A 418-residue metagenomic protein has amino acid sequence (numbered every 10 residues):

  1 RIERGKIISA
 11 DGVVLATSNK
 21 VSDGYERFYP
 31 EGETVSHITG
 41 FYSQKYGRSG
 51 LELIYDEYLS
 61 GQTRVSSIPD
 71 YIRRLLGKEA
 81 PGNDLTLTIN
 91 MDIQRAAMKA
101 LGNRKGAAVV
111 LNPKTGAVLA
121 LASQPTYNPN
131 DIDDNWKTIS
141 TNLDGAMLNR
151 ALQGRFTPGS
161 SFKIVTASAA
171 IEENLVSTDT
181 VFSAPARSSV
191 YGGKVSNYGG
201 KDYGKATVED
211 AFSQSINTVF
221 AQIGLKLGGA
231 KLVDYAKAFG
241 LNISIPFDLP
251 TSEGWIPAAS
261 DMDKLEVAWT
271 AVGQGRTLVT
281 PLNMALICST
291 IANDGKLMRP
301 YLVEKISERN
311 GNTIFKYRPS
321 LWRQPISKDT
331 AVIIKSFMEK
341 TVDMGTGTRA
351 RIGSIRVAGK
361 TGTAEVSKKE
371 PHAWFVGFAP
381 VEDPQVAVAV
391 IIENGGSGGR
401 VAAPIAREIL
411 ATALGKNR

Functional and structural regions predicted by a protein language model:
R1-A107, L121-R150, R155, K316-Y317 (+2 more regions): Extracytoplasmic/periplasmic proteins that interact with beta-lactams or build/remodel peptidoglycan
D11, K114-S160, V165-N394, G398 (+1 more regions): Beta-lactam-recognizing serine transpeptidase/beta-lactamase-like catalytic domain environment
V35, S43, K305-N310, R407: Short edge-strand/loop segments of extracellular domains
L51-Y58, I405-A413: Short amphipathic C-terminal alpha-helix that caps PH/PH-like domains
S60, G102, E339-D343, A411 (+1 more regions): Short, intrinsically disordered, mixed-charge
A97, A211, A406: A helicase ATPase "motif cassette" and its flanking acidic/Ser/Thr-rich regulatory loops
V109-L111: Mobile, glycine-rich extracellular loop/lid and propeptide segments that shape or gate substrate/ligand access
M284, G398-A403, R407-L410: Short, charged, low-complexity patches
